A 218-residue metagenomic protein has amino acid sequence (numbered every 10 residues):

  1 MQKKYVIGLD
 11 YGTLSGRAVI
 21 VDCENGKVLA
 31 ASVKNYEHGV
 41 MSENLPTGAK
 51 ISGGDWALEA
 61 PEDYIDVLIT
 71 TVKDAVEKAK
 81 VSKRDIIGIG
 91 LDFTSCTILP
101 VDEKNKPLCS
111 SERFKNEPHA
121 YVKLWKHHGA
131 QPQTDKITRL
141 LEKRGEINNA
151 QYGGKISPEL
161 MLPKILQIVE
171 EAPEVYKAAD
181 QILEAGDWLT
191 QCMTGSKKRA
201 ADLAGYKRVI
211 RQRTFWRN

Functional and structural regions predicted by a protein language model:
M1-S110: N-terminal glycine/serine-rich phosphate-binding loop of ATP-dependent small-molecule kinases, especially carbohydrate
Q2-K4, H119-Y121, K177-D180: Short coil/turn connectors at secondary-structure junctions
Y11-T13, V101, L108, T138-N218: Gly/Ser/Thr-rich active-site cleft segment
V40-N44, V81-L160: Active-site phosphate-binding/coordination module
W56, A60-V67, K126-G129, G153-L160 (+2 more regions): Catalytic cores of large soluble enzymes that bind and process phosphate-bearing ligands
I65, I69-K73, G90, K123 (+3 more regions): Short, well-ordered alpha-helical packing segments
